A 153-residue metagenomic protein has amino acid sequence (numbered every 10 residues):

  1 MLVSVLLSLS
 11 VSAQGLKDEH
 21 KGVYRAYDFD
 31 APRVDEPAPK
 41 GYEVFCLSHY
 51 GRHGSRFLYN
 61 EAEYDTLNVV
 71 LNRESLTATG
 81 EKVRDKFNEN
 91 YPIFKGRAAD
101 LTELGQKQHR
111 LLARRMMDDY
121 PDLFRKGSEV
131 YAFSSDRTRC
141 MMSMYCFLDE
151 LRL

Functional and structural regions predicted by a protein language model:
M1-Q14: Bacterial Sec-dependent N-terminal signal peptides
Q14-L153: Non-catalytic terminal regions with compositionally biased, polar/charged low complexity
